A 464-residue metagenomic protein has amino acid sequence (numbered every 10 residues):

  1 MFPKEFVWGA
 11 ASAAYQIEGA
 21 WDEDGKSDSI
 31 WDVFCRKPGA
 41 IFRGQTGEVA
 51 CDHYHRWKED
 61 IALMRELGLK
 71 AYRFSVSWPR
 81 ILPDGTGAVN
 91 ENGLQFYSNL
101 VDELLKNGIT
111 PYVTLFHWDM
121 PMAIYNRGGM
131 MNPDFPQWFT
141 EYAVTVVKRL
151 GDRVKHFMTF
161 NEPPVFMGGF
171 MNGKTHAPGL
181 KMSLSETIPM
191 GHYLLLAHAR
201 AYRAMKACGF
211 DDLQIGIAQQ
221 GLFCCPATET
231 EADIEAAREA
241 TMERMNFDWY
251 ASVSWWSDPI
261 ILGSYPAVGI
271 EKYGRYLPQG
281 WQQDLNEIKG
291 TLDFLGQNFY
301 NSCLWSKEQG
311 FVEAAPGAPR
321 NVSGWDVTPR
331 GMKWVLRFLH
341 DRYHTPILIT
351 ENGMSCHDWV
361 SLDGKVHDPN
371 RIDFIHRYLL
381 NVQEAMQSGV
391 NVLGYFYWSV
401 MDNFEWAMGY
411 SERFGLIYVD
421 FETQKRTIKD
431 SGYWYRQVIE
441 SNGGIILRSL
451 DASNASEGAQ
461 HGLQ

Functional and structural regions predicted by a protein language model:
M1-I41, R65, D84-T86, L94-Q464: Active-site region of glycoside hydrolase catalytic domains
E5-V7, Y54, A71: A common structural microfeature
F42-R56: Active-site mouth loops of central-metabolism enzymes
H53-A62, P83, G93: Internal amphipathic alpha-helical repeat/solenoid segments
R56-S77, G290, F294: Catalytic domains of carbohydrate-active enzymes, especially glycoside hydrolases
V76-V89: Glycine-rich, proline-tolerant flexible connector loops at the mouths of alpha/beta enzymes
